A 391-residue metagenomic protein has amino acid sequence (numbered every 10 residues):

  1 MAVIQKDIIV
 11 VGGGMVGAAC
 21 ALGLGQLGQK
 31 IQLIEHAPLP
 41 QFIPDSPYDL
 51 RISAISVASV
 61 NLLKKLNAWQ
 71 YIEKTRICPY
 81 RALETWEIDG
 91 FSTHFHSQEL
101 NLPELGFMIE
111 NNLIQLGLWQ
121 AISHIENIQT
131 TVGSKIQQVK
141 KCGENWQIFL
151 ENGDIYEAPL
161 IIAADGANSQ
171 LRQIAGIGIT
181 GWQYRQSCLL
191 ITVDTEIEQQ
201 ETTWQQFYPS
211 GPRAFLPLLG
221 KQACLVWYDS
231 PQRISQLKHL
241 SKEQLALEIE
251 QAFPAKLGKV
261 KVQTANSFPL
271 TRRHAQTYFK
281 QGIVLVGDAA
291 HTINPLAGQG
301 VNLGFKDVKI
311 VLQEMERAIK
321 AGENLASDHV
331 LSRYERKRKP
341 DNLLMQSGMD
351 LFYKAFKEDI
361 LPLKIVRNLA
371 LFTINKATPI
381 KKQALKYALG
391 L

Functional and structural regions predicted by a protein language model:
A2-I4, R76-I174, W182-S187: Conserved N-terminal helical subregion
K6-L33: N-terminal Rossmann-like FAD-binding beta1-loop-alpha1 element of flavoenzymes
V16, L39, N168: Conserved Rossmann-like nucleotide-cofactor binding loop
G25-Y48: Glycine-rich FAD pyrophosphate-binding loop
P47-L83: N-terminal FAD cofactor-binding segment of flavoenzymes
L63, I161-A265: Conserved FAD-binding catalytic core of PHBH/FMO-like flavoproteins
R233-I319, N324-A326: FAD/FMN-dependent oxidoreductases across multiple families
Q313-L391: C-terminal helical "tail/cap" subdomain of flavin- and related membrane-associated enzymes
